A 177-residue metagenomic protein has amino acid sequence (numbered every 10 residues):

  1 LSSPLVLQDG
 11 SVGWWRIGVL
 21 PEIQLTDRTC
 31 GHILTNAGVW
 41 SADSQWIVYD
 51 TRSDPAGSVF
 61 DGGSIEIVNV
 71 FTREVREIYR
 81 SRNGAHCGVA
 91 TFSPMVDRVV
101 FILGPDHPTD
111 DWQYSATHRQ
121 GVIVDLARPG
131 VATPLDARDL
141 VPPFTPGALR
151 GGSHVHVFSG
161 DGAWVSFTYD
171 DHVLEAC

Functional and structural regions predicted by a protein language model:
S3-C177: Sequence signature of WD/YWTD-type beta-propeller architectures
